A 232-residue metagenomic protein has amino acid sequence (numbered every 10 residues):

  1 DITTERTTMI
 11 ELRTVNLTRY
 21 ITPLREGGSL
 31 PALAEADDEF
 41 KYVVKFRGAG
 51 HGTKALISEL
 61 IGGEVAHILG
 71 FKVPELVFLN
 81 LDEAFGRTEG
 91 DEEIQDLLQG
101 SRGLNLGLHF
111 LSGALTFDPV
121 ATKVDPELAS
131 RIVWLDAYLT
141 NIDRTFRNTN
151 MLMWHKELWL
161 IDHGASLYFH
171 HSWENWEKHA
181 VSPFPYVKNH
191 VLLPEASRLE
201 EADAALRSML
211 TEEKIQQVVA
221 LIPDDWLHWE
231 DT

Functional and structural regions predicted by a protein language model:
D1-T8: Short, Lys/Arg-enriched N-terminal segments with co-localized hydrophobic residues within the first ~10-30 amino acids
I2, I21, V43, P185-V187: Compositionally biased, intrinsically disordered low-complexity regions enriched in proline and serine
M9-V120, A129-I142, T149, W154-Y168 (+1 more regions): Conserved ATP-binding subdomain of kinase catalytic cores across diverse folds
K123-V124: Cytoplasmic-side transmembrane-helix entry/capping segments in multi-pass membrane proteins
W154-T232: C-terminal catalytic region of ATP-dependent kinase domains
